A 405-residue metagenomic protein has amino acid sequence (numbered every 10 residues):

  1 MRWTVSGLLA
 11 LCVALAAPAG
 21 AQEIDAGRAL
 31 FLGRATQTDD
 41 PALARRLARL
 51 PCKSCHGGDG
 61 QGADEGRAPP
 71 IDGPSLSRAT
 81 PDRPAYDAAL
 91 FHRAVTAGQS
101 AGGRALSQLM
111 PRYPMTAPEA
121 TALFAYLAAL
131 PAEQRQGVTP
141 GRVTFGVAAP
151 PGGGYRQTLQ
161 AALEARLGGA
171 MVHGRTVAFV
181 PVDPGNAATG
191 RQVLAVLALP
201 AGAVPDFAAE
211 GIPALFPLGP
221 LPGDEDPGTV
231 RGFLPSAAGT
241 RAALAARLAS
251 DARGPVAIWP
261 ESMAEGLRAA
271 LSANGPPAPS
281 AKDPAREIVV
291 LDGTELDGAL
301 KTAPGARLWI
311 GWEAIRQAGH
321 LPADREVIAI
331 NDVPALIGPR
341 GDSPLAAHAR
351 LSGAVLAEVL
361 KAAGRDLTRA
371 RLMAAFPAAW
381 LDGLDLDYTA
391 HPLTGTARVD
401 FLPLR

Functional and structural regions predicted by a protein language model:
M1-T4: Positively charged n-region of N-terminal signal peptides that target proteins for export
S6-A16: Bacterial N-terminal signal peptides
P18-A48: Electrostatic cytochrome c docking/interface patches
L32-A35, S54-Q61, T96-S100, A128-A129: Detector for the c-type heme attachment site
D40-R93, L109-M115: Gly/Gly-Pro-rich "capping" loops immediately C-terminal to redox-active cysteine motifs in periplasmic/lumenal
L50, G66, P118, P140-R142 (+1 more regions): Extracytoplasmic
A89, R93-S100, P111-Q136: C-terminal capping alpha-helices of c-type cytochrome domains
A128-R405: Extracytosolic ligand-binding ectodomains
